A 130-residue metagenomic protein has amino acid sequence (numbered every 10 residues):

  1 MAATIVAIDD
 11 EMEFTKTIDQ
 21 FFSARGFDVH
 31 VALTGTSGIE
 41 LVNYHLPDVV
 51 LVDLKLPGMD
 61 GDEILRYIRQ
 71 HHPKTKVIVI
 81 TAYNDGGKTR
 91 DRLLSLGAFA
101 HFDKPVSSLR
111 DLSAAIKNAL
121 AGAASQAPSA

Functional and structural regions predicted by a protein language model:
A2-E13, I18-F22: Conserved acidic segment of CheY-like receiver
D9, D53, T81: Active-site residues of response regulator receiver
T15, P57, D85: The feature encodes the CheY-like receiver
G26-L33, L41: Short hydrophobic/Thr-rich beta-strand motif most characteristic of the beta2 strand and flanking loop of CheY-like
V31, L56-M59: Residue-level signal for the "D+5" position in two-component response regulator receiver
T34-S37, D60-E63: Acidic catalytic/metal-coordinating carboxylates
H45-L51, L56: Active-site beta3 strand of CheY-like receiver
E63, N84-A114: Alpha4 helix (beta4-alpha4-beta5 surface) of REC/receiver domains from two-component response regulators
